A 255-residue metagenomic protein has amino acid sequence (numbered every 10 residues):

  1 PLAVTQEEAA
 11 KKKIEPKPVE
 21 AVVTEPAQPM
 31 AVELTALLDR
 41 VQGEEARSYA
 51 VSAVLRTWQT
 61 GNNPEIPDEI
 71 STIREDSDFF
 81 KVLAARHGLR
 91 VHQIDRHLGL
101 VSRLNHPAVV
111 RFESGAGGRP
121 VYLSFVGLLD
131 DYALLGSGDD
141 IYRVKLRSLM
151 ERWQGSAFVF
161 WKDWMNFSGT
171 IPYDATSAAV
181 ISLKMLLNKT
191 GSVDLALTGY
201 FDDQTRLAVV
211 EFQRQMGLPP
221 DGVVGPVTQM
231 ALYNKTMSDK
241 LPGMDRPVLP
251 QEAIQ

Functional and structural regions predicted by a protein language model:
P1-I66, R206, R214, V227-Q229 (+1 more regions): Active-site-adjacent structural segments surrounding the nucleophilic cysteine of cysteine proteases and isopeptidases
E8, P64-D68, V82-A85, D95-P107 (+6 more regions): Extended interaction regions within the primary functional domain
E33-A157: Conserved active-site-adjacent core of cysteine acyl-enzyme catalytic domains
L34-E44, P67-I70, R111, G138 (+3 more regions): Second-shell loop/turn segments in exported
S124-F125, A133-L134, I141-R143, D163 (+3 more regions): Long, low-complexity, Ser/Thr/Pro- and Asp/Glu-rich intrinsically disordered
G138, R147-T190, D194-L195, R214 (+1 more regions): Solvent-exposed soluble domains appended to multi-pass membrane proteins
I171-V180, N188-N234, L241-M244: Short acidic, glycine/serine/threonine-rich helix-capping segments at coil-helix boundaries
